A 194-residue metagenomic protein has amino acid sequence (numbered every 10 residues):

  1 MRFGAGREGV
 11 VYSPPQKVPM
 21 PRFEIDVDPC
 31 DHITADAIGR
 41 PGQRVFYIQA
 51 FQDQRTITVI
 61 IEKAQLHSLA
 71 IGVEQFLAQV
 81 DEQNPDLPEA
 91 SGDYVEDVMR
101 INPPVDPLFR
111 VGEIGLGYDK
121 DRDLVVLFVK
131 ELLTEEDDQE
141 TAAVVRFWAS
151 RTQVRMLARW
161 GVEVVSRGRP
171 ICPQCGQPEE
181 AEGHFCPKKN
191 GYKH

Functional and structural regions predicted by a protein language model:
M1-P19: N-terminal amphipathic/basic-hydrophobic helices that include classical n-h-c signal peptides and signal-anchor
K17-I71, Q75, Q79: The feature marks the first
V18-R40, L87-V144: Intrinsic, low-complexity N-terminal interaction/targeting segments
P21, I33-T34, D123, R169 (+2 more regions): Surface-exposed peri-terminal alpha-helical interaction modules
R44-Q49, L69, V73, V125-V129 (+3 more regions): Short, structured motif recognition centered on aromatic/hydrophobic residues
T56-I60, S68, G72-E96, F109 (+2 more regions): N-terminal pre-domain and mature-chain start segments
V59-I61, V129-G183: Mixed-charge, glycine-accented linear interaction segment located at domain edges/termini
G183-N190: Short cysteine/histidine-rich zinc-coordinating motifs and their immediately flanking basic loops
